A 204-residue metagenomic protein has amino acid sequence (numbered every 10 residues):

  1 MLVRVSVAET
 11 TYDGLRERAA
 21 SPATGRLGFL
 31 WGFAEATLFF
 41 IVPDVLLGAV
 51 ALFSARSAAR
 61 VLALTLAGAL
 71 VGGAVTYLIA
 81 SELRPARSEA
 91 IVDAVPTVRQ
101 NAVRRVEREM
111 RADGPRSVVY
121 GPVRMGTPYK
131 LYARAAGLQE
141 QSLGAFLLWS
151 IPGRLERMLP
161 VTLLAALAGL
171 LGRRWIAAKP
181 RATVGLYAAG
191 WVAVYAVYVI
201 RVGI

Functional and structural regions predicted by a protein language model:
M1-R18: Short, Lys/Arg-rich, polar N-terminal cytosolic tail immediately upstream of the first transmembrane signal-anchor
L2, L15, A80, R84-P85 (+2 more regions): Short charge-dense sequence patches
E9, R104-E107: Generic alpha-helical structural signal
E17-T65, R108-L171, G190-V202: Hydrophobic alpha-helical membrane segments of integral membrane proteins
L66-Y77, E82: Hydrophobic positions within alpha-helical transmembrane segments of bacterial inner-membrane proteins
A69, R84-P85, M125-T127: A short acidic, glycine/proline-enriched capping/turn motif at secondary-structure boundaries, especially helix N-cap
L78-R105, V161-I204: Transmembrane-helix boundary and interhelical-loop signature of multi-pass inner-membrane proteins
